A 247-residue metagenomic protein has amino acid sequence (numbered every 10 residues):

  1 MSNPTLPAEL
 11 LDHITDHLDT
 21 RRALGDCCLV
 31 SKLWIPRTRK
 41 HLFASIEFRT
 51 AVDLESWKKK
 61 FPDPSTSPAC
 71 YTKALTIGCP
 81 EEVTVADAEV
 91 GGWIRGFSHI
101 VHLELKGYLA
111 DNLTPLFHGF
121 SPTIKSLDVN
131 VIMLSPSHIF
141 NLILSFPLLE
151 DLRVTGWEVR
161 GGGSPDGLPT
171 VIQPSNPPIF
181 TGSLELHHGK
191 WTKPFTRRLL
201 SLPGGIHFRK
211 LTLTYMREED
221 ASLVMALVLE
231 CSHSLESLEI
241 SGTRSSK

Functional and structural regions predicted by a protein language model:
S2-D87: Hydrophobic regular-secondary-structure patch
V52-S65, C79-S234, T243-S246: Leucine-rich repeat
E239: Oxyanion-binding "anion nests"
